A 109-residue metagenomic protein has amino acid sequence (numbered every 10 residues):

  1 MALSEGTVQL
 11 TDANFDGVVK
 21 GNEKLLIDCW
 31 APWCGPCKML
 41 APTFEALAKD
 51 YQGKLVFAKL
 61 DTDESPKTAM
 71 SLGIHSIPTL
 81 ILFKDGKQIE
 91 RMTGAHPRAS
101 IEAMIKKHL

Functional and structural regions predicted by a protein language model:
M1-V56, D63-L109: Proteins that catalyze or organize thiol-disulfide redox chemistry and the adjacent proteostasis machinery handling
